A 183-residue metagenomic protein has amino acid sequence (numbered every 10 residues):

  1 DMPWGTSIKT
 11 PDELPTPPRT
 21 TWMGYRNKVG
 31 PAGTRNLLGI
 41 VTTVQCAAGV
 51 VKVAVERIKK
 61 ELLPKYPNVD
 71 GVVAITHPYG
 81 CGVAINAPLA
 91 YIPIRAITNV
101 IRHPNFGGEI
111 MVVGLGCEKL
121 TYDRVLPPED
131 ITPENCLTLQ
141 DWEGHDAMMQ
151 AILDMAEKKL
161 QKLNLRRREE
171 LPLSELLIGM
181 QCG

Functional and structural regions predicted by a protein language model:
D1-C182: Metallocofactor- and cofactor-centric catalytic cores in central/energy metabolism, strongly enriched
